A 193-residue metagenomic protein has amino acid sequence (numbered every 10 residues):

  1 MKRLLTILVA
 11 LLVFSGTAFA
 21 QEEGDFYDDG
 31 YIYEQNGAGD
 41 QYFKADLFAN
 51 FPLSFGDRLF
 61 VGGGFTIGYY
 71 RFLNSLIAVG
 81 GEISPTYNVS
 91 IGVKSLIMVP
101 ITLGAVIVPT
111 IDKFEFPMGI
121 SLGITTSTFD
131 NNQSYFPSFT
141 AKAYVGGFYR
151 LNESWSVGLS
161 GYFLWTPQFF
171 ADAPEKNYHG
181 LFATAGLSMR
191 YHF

Functional and structural regions predicted by a protein language model:
M1-L4, Q21: Positively charged n-region of N-terminal signal peptides that target proteins for export
L4-F14: Sec-dependent N-terminal signal peptides
A20-L73, A78, S188-F193: Short glycine/proline- and aromatic-enriched beta-strand/turn motifs that initiate or cap beta-hairpins
N36-D40, G56-G62, G92-M98, S134-T140 (+1 more regions): Transmembrane beta-barrel outer-membrane domains
F51, G63-K142, Y149-V157, S188-F193: Gram-negative (and chloroplast) outer-membrane scaffold detector with strong preference for beta-barrel transmembrane
S160-Y162: Internal, hydrophobic beta-strand segments that form the core of beta-sheet-rich folds
T166: Acyl-donor (CoA/ACP) binding surface of acyl/acetyltransferases
